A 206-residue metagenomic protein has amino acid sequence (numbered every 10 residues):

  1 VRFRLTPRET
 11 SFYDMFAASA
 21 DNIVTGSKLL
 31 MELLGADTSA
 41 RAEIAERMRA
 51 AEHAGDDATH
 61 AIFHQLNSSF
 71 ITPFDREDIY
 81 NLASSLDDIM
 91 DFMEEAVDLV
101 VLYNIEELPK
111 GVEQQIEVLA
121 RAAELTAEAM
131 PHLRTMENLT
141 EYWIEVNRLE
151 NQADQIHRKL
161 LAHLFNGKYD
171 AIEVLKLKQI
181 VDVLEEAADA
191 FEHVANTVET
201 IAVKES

Functional and structural regions predicted by a protein language model:
V1-S206: Cytosolic, long alpha-helical scaffolding segments
